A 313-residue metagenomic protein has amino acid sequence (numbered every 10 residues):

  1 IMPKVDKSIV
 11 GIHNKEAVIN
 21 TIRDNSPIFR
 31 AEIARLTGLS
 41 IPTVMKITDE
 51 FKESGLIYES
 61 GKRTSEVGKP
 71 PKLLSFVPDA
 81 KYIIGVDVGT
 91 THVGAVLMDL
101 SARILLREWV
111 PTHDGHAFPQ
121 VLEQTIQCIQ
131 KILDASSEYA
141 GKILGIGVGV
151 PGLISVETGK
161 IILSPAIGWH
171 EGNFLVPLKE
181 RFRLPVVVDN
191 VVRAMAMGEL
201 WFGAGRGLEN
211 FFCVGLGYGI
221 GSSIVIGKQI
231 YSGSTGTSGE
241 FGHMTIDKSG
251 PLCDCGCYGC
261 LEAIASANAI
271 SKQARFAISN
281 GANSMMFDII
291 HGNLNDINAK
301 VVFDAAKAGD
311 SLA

Functional and structural regions predicted by a protein language model:
I1-L36: Extreme N-terminal segment that seeds HTH/winged-HTH DNA-binding domains in transcriptional regulators
K4-V5, A17, V88-Q120, K160-I161: Short glycine-rich, Thr/Ser-proximal phosphate-binding strand/loop in the N-terminal lobe of ATP-dependent enzymes
I22, I33, V44-I57: Basic amphipathic alpha-helical segments that dock to polyanions
E59-I83, V186, N190-F211: Conserved phosphate-binding catalytic cores of ATP/NTP-utilizing and phosphoryl-transfer enzymes
P70-R107, C213-I226: Gly/Thr-rich phosphate-binding beta-strand-loop-beta motif of the actin/hexokinase/Hsp70
E108-I146, G152-N210: Glycine-rich phosphate-binding loop and adjoining helix at the ATP-binding site of ATP-dependent phosphoryl-transfer
R206-A265: Glycine-rich phosphate-binding loop of actin/hexokinase-like ATP-binding domains
E262-A313: A mobile "lid/hinge" subdomain adjacent to the ATP/sugar-phosphate binding pocket shared across diverse ATP-dependent
